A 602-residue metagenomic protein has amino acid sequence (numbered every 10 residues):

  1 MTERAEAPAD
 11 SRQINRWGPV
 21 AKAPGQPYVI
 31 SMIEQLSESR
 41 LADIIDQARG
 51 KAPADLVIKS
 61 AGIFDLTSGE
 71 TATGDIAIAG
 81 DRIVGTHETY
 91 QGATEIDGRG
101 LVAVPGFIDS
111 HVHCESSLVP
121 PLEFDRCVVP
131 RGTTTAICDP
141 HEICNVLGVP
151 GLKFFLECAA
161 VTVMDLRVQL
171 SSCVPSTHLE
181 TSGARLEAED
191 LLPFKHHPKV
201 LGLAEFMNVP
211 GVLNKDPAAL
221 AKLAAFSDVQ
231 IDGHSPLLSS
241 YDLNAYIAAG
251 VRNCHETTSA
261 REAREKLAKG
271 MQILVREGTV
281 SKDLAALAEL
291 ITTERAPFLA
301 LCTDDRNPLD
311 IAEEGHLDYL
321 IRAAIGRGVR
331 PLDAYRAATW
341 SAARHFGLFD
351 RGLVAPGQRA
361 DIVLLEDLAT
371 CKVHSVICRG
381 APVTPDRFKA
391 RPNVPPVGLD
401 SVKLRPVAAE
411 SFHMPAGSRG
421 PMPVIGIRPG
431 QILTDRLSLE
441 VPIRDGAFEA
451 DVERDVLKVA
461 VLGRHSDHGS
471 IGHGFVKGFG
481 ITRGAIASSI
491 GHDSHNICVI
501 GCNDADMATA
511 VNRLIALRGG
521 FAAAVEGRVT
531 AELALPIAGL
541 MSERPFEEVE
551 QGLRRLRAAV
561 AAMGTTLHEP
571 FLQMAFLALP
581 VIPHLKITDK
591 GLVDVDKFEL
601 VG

Functional and structural regions predicted by a protein language model:
G25-G74, I78-A79, V84, E88-T89 (+3 more regions): Active-site microenvironment of metallo-dependent hydrolases
I33-Q47, L122-Q230, E294, V529-A534: Divalent-metal coordination cores built from histidine and acidic residues
A52-K59, T89-C138: Replace "His-x-His-based motif
A61, D81, G100, H111 (+8 more regions): Divalent metal-coordination and catalytic microenvironments
H113-E115, H141-I143, S171-S176, F206-V209 (+4 more regions): Active-site beta-loop-alpha junctions enriched in small/polar residues
G151, R185-A204, G211-L274, S281-C302 (+1 more regions): Histidine/acidic residue-rich metal-binding segments in metalloenzymes
